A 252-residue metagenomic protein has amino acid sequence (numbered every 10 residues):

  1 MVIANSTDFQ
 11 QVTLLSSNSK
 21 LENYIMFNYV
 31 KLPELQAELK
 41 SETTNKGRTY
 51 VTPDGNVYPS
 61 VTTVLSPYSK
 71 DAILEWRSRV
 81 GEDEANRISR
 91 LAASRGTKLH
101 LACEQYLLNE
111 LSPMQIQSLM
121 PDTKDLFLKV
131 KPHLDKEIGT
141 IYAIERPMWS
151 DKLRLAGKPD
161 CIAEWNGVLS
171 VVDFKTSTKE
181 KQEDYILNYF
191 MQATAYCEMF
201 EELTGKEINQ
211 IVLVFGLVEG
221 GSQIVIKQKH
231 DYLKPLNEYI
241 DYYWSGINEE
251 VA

Functional and structural regions predicted by a protein language model:
V2, F9, L15-A156, A252: Metal-dependent nuclease catalytic cores that hydrolyze phosphodiester bonds in DNA/RNA, characterized by
V2-N5, Q11, M191-T194: A broadly tuned "polar low-complexity/structure-edge" signature
F9-Q10, L35, M191, N209: Intrinsically disordered, low-complexity regions enriched in polar/acidic and amide residues
Y142-E249: Mg2+/Mn2+-dependent nuclease catalytic core
